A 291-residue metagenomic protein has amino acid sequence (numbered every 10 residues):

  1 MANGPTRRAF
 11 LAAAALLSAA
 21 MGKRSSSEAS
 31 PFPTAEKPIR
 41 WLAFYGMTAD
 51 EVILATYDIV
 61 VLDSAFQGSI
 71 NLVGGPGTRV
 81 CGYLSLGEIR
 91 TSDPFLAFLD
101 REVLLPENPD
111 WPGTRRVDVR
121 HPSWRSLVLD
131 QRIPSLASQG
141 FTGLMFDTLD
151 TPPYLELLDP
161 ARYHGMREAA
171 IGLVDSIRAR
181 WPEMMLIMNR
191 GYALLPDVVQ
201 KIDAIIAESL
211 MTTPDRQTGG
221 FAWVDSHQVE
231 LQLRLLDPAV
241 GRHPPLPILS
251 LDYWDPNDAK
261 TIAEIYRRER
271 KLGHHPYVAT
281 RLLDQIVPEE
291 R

Functional and structural regions predicted by a protein language model:
A2-G4, A9-S27: N-terminal export signals
S30-R291: Glycan-processing catalytic domains of CAZymes
